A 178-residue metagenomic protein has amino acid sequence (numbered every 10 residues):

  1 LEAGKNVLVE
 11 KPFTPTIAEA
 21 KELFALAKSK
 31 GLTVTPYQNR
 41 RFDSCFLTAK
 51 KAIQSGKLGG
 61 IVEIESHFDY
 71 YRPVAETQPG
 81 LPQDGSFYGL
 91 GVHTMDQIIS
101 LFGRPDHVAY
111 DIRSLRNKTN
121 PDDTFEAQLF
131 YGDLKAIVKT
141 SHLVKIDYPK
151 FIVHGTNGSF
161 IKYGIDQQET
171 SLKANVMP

Functional and structural regions predicted by a protein language model:
L1-Q38: Beta-strand-loop-alpha-helix segment that lines the small-molecule cofactor/substrate pocket of alpha/beta enzymes
K5, K30-T33, G60-V62, G132-A136: Short, well-ordered coil/turn segments that N-cap beta-strands
L8, T33-T35, E65, A109 (+2 more regions): Structural detector of well-ordered beta-strand residues that form the stable sheet scaffold of enzyme domains
P12, Q38-R41, F68, H142: Structured beta->alpha junctions
A25-S29, K51-S55, G80-P82, F125-A127 (+1 more regions): Short, hinge-like loop/turn segments at secondary-structure boundaries
T33, R40-K118: Predominantly a Rossmann-like dinucleotide-binding segment in NAD(P)-dependent oxidoreductases
G89, M95-S171, N175: Contiguous beta-strand/loop segments that form the cofactor/metal-binding neighborhood of enzyme cores
